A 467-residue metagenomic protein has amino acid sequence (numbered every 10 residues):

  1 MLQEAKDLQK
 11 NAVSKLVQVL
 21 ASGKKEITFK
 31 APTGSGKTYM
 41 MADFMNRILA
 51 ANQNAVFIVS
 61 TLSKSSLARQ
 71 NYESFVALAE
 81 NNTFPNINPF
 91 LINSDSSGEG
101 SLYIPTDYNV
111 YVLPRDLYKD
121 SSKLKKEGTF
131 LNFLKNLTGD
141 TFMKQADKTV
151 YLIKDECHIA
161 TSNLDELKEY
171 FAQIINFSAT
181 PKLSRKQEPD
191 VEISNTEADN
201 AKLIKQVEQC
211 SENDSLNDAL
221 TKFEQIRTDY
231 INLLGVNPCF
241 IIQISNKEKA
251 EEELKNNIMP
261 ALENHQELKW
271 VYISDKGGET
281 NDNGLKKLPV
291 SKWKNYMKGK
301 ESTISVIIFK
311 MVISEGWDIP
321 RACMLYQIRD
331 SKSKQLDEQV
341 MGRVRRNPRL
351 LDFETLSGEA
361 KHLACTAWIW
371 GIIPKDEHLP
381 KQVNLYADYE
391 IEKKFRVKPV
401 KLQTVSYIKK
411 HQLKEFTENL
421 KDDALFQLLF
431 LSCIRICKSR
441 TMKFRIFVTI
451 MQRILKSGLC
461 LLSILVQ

Functional and structural regions predicted by a protein language model:
Q3-E4, K10, S14-L16, G23 (+10 more regions): Helicase-associated low-complexity regulatory tails and linkers flanking the ATPase motor
G23-F44: Walker A/P-loop
I27, A31, K64, T141: Catalytic phosphate/metal-binding cores of nucleic-acid and nucleotide-processing enzymes, i.e., regions that mediate
I27-K30, I58, I241: Short hydrophobic/aromatic beta-strand immediately N-terminal to the Walker A/P-loop
G34, L62, A179-T180, M311: Conserved H-loop
S60-Q70, S96-I104: AAA+/P-loop NTPase substrate/partner-engagement loops
C157, R321-M324: Internal alpha-helical scaffold/solenoid segments in large eukaryotic proteins
